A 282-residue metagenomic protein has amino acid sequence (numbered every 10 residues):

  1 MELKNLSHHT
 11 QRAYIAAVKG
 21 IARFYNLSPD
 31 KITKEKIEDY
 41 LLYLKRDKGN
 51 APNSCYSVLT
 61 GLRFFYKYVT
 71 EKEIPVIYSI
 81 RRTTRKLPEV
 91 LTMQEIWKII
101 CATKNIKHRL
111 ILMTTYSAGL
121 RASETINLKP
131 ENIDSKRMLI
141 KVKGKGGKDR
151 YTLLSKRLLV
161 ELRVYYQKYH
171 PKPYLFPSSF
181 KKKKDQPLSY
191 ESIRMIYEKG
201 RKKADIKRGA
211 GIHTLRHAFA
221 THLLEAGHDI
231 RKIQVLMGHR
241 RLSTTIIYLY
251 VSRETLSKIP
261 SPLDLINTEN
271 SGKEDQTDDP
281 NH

Functional and structural regions predicted by a protein language model:
M1-H282: Conserved catalytic core of the tyrosine transesterase superfamily
